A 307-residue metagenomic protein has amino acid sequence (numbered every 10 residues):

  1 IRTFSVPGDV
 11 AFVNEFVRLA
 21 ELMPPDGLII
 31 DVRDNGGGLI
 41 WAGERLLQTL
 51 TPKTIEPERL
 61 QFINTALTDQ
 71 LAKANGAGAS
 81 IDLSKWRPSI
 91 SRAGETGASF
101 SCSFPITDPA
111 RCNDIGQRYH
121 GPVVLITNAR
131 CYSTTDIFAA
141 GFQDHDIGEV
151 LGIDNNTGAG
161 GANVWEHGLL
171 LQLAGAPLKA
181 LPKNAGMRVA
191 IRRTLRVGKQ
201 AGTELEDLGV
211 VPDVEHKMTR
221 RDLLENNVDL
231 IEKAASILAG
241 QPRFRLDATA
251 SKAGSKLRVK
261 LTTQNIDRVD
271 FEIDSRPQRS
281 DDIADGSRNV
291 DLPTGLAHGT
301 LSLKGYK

Functional and structural regions predicted by a protein language model:
I1-K307: C-terminal "post-core" interaction segments
